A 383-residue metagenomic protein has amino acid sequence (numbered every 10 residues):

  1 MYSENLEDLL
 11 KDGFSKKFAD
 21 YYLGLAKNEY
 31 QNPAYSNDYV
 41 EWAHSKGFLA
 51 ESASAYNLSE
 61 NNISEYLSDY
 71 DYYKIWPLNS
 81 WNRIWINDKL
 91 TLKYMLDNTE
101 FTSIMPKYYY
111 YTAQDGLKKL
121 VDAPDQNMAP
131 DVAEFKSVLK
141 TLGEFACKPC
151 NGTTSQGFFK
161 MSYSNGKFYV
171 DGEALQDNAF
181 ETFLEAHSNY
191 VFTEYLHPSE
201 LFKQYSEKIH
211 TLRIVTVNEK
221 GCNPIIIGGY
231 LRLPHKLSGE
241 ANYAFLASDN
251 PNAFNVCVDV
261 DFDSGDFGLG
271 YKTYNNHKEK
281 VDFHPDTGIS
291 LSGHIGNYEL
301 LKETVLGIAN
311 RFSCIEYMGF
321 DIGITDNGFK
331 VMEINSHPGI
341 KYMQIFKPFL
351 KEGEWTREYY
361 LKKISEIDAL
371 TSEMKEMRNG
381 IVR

Functional and structural regions predicted by a protein language model:
E4, D8-V138, G152-T153, V305: Conserved N-proximal alpha/beta basic substrate-recognition cap immediately N-terminal to, or forming the N-lobe
L23, K27, L233-E240, F245-G268 (+1 more regions): Active-site "cap" helix and flanking loop/linker of ATP-utilizing ligase/carboxylase catalytic domains
A113-L120, T154-F158, E200, N223 (+2 more regions): Short catalytic/ligand-binding loop motif for oxyanion handling, primarily in non-cytosolic enzymes, centered on
D115-V121, E144-A179: Glycine-rich phosphate-binding loop of ATP-grasp-fold ATP-dependent ligases
V132-L142, T182-L184, N310-S313: A short acidic-Thr-Gly-centered motif at the start of a beta-strand
L142-G143, Q156, G172-L269: Phosphate-binding site of ATP-dependent enzymes
Y163, T216-K220, I324-D326: Short, low-complexity Ser/Thr-rich regulatory SLiMs
Y274-L306, N310-Y317, I324-R383: C-terminal active-site "lid" helix and adjoining low-complexity regulatory extension at the edge of ATP-using catalytic
